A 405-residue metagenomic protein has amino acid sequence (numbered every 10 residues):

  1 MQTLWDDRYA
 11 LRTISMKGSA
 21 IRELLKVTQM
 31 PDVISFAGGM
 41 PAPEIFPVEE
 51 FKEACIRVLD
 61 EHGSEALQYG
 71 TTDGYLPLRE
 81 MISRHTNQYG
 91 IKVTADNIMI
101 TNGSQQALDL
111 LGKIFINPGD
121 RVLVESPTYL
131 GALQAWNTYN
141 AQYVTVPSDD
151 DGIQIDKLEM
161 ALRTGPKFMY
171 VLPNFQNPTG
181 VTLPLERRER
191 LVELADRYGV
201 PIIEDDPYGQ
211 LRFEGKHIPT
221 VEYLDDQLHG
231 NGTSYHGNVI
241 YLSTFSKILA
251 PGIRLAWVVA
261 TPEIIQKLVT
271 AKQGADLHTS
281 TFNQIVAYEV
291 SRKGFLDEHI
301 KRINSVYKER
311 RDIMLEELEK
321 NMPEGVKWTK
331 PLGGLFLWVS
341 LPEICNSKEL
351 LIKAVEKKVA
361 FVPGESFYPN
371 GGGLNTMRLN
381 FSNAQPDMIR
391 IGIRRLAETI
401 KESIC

Functional and structural regions predicted by a protein language model:
R12-G103, L110, R292-K293, E298 (+2 more regions): N-terminal small-domain helix-loop-helix segment of the aminotransferase-like
L24, F36, F51, I82 (+13 more regions): Generic structural signal for small/hydrophobic residues in well-ordered secondary structure, especially within
P31, Y139, R197-Y198, K357 (+1 more regions): Helix C-cap/helix->beta junction micro-motif
L59-D60, E65-G199, I203, G209-T233 (+2 more regions): Conserved core of the PLP fold type I
L228-S305: Conserved core segment of the aminotransferase class I/II
Y288, S305-L315, V326-S340, L350: Conserved glycine-rich beta-strand-loop-beta hairpin in the small C-terminal domain of fold type I
C345-L350, D387-I391: Short, conserved charged micro-motifs
E356, N370-C405: PLP-dependent enzyme catalytic core of the Aspartate aminotransferase-like
